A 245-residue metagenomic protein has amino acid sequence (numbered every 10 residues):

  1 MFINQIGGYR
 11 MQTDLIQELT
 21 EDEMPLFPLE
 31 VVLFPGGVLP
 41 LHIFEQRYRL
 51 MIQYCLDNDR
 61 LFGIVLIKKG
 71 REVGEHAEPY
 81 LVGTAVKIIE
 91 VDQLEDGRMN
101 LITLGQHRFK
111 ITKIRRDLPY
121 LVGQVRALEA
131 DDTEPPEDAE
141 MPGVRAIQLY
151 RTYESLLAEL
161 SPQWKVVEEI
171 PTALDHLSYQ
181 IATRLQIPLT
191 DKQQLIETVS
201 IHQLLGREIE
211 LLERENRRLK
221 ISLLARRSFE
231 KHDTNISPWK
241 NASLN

Functional and structural regions predicted by a protein language model:
F2-N245: N-terminal low-complexity, acidic/polar interaction/targeting segments
